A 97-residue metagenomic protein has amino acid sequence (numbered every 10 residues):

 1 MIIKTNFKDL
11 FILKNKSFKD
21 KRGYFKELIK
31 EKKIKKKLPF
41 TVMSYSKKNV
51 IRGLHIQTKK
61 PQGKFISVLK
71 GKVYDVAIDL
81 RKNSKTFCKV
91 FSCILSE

Functional and structural regions predicted by a protein language model:
M1-S96: Non-catalytic, conserved peripheral segments adjacent to functional cores
